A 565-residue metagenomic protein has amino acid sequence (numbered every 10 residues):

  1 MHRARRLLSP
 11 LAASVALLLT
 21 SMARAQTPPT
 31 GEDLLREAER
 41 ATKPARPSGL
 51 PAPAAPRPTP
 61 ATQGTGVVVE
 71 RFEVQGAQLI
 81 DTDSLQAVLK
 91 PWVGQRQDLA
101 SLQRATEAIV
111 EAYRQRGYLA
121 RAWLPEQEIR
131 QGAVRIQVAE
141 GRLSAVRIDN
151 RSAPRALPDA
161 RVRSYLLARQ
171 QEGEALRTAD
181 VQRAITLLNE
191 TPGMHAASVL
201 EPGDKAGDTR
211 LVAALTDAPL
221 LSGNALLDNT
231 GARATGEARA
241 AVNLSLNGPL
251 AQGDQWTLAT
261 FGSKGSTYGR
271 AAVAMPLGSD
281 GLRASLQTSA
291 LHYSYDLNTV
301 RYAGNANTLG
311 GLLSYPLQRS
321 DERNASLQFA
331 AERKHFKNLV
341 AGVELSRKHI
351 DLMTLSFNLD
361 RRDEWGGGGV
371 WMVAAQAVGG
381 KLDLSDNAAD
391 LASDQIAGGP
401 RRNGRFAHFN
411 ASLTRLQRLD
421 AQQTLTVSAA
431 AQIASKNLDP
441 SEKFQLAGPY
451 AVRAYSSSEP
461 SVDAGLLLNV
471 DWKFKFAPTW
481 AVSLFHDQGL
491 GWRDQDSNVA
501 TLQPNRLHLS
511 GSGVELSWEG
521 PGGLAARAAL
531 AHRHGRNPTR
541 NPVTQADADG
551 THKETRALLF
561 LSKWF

Functional and structural regions predicted by a protein language model:
A4, Q26-G231, A259-Y268, F409 (+1 more regions): Periplasmic polypeptide-binding modules associated with outer-membrane biogenesis and secretion
G207, G236-A240, G265-G269, N305-L309 (+5 more regions): Residues that define the transmembrane beta-barrel architecture of outer-membrane proteins
L211, V242-L244, A271-V273, G311-L313 (+9 more regions): Membrane-embedded beta-strands of outer-membrane beta-barrel proteins, especially the hydrophobic/small aromatic
L221-G223, L250-W256, S279-S285, Y293 (+5 more regions): Repeated loop/turn-to-beta-strand initiation elements of outer-membrane beta-barrel proteins
L221-G231, V242-G248, Q252-K264, A271 (+5 more regions): Transmembrane beta-strand segments that form the barrel wall of outer-membrane beta-barrel proteins
L244, L516-A525, L530, D549-F565: Outer-membrane beta-barrel "beta-signal"
L246-L250, A272-S279, S314-S320, L355-G366 (+6 more regions): Outer-membrane beta-barrel proteins
K337-N505, T539: C-terminal outer-membrane beta-barrel translocator/porin domains of Gram-negative envelope proteins and their
